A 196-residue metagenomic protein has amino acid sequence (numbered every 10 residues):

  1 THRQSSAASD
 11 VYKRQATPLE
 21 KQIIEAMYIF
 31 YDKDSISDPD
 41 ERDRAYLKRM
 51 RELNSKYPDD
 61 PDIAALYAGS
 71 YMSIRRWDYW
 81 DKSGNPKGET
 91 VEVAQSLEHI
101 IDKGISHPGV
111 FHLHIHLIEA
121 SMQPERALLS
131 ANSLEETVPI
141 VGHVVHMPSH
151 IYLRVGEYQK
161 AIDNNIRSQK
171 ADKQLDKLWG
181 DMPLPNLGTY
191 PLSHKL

Functional and structural regions predicted by a protein language model:
T1-A8, Y12: Single conserved hydrophobic/aromatic residue that forms the stacking wall/gate of nucleotide- or nucleobase-binding
K13-R14, M50, Y57, L97 (+4 more regions): Alpha-helical junction/boundary sensor with strong preference for TPR arrays
A16-S35, D59-W80, G104-I118, I140-G142 (+1 more regions): Amphipathic alpha-helical repeat scaffolds of TPR domains
S35-R51: Asp-box/WD-like beta-propeller blade repeats and closely related beta-sheet repeat scaffolds
Q174-Y190: Acidic, Ser/Thr-rich low-complexity linear motifs
